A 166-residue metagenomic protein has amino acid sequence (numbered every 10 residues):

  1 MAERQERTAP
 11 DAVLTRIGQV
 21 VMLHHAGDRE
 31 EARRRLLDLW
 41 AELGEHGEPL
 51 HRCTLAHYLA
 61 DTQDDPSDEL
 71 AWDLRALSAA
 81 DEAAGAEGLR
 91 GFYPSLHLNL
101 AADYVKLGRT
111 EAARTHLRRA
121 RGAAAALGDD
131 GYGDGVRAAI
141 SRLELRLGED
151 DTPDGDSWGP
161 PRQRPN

Functional and structural regions predicted by a protein language model:
E3-R7, A41-P49, D81-R90, A126-D130: Flexible helix-coil transition and linker loops at the boundaries of alpha-helical arrays
R16, R52-A56, H97, H116 (+1 more regions): TPR repeat positional signature
H24-D38, P66-A80, H116-L117: Helix-turn-helix repeat elements of alpha-solenoid scaffolds
R52-R90: Alpha-helical adaptor scaffolds
D64-A71, A101-D103, I140-N166: Alpha-helical linker/edge segments of TPR/alpha-solenoid repeat scaffolds and analogous pre-/post-domain helices
A71-D81, G108-D129: TPR/TPR-like (Sel1-like) alpha-helical repeat modules
A79-E111: Mid-chain, well-packed structural core segment of small domains
